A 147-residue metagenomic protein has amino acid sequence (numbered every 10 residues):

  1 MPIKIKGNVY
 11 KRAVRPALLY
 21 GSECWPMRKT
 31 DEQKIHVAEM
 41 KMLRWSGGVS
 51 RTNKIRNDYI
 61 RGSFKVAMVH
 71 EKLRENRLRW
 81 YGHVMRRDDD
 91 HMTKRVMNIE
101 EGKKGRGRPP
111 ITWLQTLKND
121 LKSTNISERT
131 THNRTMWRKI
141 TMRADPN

Functional and structural regions predicted by a protein language model:
M1-N147: Short linear motifs embedded in intrinsically disordered, charge-biased segments
